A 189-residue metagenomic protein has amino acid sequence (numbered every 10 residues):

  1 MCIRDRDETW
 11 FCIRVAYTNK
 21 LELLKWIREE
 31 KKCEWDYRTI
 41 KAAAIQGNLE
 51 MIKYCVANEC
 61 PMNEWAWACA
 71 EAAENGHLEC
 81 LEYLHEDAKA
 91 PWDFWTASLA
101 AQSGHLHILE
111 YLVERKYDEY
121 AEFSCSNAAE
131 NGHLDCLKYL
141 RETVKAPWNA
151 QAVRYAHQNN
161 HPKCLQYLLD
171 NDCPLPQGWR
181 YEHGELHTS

Functional and structural regions predicted by a protein language model:
M1-S189: Ankyrin repeat (ANK) tandem alpha-helical domains that serve as protein-protein interaction scaffolds, prominent
